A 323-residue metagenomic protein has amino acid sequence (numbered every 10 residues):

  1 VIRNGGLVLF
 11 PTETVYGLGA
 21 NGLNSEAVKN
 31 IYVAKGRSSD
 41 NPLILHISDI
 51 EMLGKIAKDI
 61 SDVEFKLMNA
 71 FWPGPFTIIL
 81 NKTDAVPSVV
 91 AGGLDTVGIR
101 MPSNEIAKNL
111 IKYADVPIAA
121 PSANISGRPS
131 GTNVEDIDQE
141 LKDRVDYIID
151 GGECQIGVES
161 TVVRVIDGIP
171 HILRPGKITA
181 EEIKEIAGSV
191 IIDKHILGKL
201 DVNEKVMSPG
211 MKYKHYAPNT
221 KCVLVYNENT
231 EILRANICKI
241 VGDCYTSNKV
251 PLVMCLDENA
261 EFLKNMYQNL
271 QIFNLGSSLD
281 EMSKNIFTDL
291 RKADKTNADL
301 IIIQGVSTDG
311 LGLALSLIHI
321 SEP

Functional and structural regions predicted by a protein language model:
V1-S321: Active-site-adjacent structural elements in enzyme catalytic cores
